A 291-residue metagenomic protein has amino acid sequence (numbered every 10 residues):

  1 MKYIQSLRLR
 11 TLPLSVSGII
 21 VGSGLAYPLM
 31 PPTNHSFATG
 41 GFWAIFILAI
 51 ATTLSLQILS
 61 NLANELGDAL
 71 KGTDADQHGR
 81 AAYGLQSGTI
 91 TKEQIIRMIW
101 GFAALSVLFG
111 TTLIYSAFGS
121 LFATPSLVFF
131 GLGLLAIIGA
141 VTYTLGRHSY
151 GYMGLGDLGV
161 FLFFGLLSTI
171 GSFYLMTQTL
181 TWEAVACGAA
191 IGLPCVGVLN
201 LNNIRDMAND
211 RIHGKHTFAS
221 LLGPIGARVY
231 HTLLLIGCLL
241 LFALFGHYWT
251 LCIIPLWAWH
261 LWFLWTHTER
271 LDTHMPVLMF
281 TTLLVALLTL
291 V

Functional and structural regions predicted by a protein language model:
M1-A44, L48, Y143-G151, V160: Topogenic membrane-insertion module of multi-pass membrane proteins
V16-G22, L158-F173, A219-P224, M275-V291: Small-residue-rich segments of transmembrane alpha-helices in multi-pass membrane proteins, especially helix faces
H35-A63, V128-V141, W182-L201: Membrane-embedded alpha-helical segments that form the functional core of polytopic membrane enzymes, especially those
S55-G79, V196-A219: Acidic (Asp/Glu-rich) catalytic motifs at the cytosolic membrane interface
D76-S120, K215-G246, F280: Multi-pass membrane catalytic core of lipid/isoprenoid biosynthesis enzymes
A81-T179: Intramembrane alpha-helical segments
V160-M207, I225-G226: Functional transmembrane core segments of multi-pass inner-membrane proteins
L244-V291: Extended hydrophobic alpha-helices typical of membrane-associated regions
